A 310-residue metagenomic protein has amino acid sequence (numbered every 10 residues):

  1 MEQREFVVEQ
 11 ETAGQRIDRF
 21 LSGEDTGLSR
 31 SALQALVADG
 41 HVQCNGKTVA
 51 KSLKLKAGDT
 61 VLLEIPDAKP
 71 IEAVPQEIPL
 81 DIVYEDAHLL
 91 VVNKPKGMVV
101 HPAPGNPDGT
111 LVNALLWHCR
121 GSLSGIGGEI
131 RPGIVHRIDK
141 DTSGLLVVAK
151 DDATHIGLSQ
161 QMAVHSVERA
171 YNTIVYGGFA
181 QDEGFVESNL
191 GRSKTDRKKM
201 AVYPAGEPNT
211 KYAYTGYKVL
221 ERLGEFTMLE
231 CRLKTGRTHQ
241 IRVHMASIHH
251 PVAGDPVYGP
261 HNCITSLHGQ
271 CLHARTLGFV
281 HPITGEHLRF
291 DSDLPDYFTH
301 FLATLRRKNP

Functional and structural regions predicted by a protein language model:
M1-N189, K194, C271, Y297-R306: RNA pseudouridine synthases
I78, V252-D255: Edge beta-strands of extracellular beta-sandwich domains
I82, V175, G216-V219, V252: Conserved hydrophobic positions within beta-strands
V92, V243, G254: Active-site flanking residues adjacent to catalytic metal/cofactor-binding acidic residues
G128-Q160, V167-E168, G191-A246, A274-P310: The conserved catalytic core of RNA pseudouridine synthases
A201-A205, G254-S266: Short, surface-exposed loop/helix-turn segments at secondary-structure junctions that function as lids/hinges flanking
S247, P251: Conserved ATP/PPi-binding loop(s) of AMP-dependent carboxylate-activating enzymes
S266-A274: Active-site-adjacent capping/gating segments
